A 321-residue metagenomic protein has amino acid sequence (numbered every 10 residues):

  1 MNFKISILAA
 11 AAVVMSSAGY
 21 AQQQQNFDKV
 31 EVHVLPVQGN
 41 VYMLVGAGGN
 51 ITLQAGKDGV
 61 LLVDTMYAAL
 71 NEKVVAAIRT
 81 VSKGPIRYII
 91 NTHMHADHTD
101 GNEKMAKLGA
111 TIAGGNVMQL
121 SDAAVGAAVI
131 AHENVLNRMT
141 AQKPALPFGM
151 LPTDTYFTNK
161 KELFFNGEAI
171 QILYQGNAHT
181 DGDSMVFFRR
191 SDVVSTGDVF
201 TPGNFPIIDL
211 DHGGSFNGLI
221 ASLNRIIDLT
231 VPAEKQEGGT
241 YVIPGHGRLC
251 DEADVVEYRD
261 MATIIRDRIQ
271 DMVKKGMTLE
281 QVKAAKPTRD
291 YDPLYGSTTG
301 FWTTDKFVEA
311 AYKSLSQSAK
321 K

Functional and structural regions predicted by a protein language model:
M1-L8: Bacterial N-terminal signal peptides that target proteins for export
L8-A9, G19: Cleavable N-terminal signal peptides
S17-Q22, P232-G239, R248-K321: Accessory terminal helices/loops
E31, P36, S121-G176, T180-D181 (+2 more regions): Metallo-beta-lactamase
V32-T80, S184-D198: Conserved beta-strand hairpin/beta-sheet module of binuclear metal-dependent hydrolase folds, prominently
V34, K57-L61, A69-A127: Active-site metal-binding motif and surrounding structural segment of the metallo-beta-lactamase
N40, Q54, D64, I78 (+9 more regions): Divalent metal-coordination and catalytic microenvironments
G59-V60, Y67-A69, E162, A169 (+1 more regions): Metallo-beta-lactamase
